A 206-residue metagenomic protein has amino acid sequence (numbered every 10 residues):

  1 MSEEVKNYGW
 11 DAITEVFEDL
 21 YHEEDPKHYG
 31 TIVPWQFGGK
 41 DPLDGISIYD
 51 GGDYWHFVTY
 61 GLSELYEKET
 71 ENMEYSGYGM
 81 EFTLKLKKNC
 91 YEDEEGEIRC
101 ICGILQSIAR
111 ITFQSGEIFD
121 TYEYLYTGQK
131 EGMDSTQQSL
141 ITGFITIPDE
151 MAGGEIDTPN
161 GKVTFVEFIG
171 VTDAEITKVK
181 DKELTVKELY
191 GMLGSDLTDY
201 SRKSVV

Functional and structural regions predicted by a protein language model:
M1-E69, M73-Y78, F82-V206: Acidic, proline/glycine-rich low-complexity IDRs
